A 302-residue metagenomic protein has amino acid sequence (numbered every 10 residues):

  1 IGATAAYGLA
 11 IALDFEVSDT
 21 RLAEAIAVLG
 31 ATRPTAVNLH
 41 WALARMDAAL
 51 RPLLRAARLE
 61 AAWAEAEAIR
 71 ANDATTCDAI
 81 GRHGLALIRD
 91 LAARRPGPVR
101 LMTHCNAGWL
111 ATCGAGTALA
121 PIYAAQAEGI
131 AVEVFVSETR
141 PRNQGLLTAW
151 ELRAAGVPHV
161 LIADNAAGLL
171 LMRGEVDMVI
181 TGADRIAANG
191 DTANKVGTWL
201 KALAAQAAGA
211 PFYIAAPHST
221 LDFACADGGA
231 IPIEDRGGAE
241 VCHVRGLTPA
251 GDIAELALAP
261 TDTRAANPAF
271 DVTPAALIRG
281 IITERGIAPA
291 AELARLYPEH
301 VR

Functional and structural regions predicted by a protein language model:
I1-I162: N-terminal active-site beta-alpha-beta segment that forms phosphate/nucleotide-binding and substrate-recognition loops
A131-V132, S137-R302: Conserved phosphate- and dinucleotide-binding cores of soluble alpha/beta proteins, encompassing both enzyme active
